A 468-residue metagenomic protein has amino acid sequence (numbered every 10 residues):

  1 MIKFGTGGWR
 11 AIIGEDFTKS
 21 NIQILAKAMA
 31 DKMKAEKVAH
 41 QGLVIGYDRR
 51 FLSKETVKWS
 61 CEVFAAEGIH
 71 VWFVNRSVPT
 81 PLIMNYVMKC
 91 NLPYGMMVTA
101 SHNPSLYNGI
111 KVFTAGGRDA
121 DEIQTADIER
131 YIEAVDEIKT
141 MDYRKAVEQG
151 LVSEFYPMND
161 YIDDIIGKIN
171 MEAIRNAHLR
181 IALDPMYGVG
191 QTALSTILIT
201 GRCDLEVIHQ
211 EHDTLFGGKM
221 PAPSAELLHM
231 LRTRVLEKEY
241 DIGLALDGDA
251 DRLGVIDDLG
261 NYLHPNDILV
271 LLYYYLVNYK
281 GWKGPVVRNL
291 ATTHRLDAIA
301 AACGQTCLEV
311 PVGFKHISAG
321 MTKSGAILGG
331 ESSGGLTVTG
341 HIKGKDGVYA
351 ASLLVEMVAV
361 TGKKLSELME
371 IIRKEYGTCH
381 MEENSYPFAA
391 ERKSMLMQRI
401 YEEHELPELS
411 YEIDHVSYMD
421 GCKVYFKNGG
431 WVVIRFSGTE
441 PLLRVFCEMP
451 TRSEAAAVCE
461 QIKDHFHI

Functional and structural regions predicted by a protein language model:
M1-E67, P93-Y94, A146-V147, L151-I181: An N-terminal, well-structured beta->alpha segment
G7, I45, I83, M96 (+12 more regions): Buried hydrophobic positions in well-ordered alpha/beta secondary-structure cores of metabolic enzymes
G42-V44, D48-N108, T196-I256: N-terminal small/polar loop signature for handling phosphorylated ligands or for N-terminal nucleophile
N75, R130-I162, D258-G330, T337-V338: Proline/glycine-rich low-complexity loops and linkers
N108-L236: Gly/Ser/Thr-enriched, mixed-charge loops and adjacent short helices that form phosphate/oxyanion-binding elements
V112-A115, G254-D258, V338-T339: Short beta-strand-to-turn element immediately C-terminal to the catalytic PLP-Schiff-base lysine in fold type I
D121, V207-H209, N261-K280, G347-E356: Gly/Ser/Thr-rich active-site loops/lids in small-molecule metabolic enzymes that frequently grip phosphoryl groups
I242, W282-I468: Phosphate-binding and adjacent anionic-ligand microenvironments
